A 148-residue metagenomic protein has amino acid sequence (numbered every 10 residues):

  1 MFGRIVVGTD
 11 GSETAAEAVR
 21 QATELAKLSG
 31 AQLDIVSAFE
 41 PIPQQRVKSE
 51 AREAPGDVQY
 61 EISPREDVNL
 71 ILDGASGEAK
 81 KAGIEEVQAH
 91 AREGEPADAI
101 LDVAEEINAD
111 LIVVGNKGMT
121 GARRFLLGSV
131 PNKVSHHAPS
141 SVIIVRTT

Functional and structural regions predicted by a protein language model:
G3-G56, A82, E86-V87: Small/aliphatic-rich secondary-structure junction motif
V36, Q88-R92, I143: General small-molecule cofactor/ligand-binding pocket signal
S37, N116-K117, T147: Short secondary-structure boundary segments
E50-A54, E105-I107, V130-P131: Short, hinge-like loop/turn segments at secondary-structure boundaries
A54-L70: A short acidic, glycine-rich active-site loop that binds or catalyzes chemistry on phosphate/adenosine moieties
G74-I112: Structural beta-alpha unit
L111-K133: Glycine-rich, Arg-bearing micro-motifs that act as flexible, cationic patches
